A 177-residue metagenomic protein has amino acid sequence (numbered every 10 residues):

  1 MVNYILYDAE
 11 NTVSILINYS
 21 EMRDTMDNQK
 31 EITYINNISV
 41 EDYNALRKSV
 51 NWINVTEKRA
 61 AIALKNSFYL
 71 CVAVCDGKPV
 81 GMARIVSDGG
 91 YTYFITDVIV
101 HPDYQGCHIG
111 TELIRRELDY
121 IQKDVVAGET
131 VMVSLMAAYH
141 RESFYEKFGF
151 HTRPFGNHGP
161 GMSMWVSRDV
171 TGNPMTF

Functional and structural regions predicted by a protein language model:
M1-T25: N-terminal amphipathic/basic-hydrophobic helices that include classical n-h-c signal peptides and signal-anchor
I15, R23-K58, M175-F177: Short amphipathic alpha-helix that is part of the acyltransferase structural core
K65-A83: Conserved beta-hairpin
I95: Phosphate/adenylate-binding glycine loop and adjacent helical scaffold
V98-G106: A short, internal acetyl-CoA/4′-phosphopantetheine-binding micro-motif in the GNAT/acyltransferase core
G106-Y120: Conserved acetyl-CoA-binding loop-helix of GNAT-fold acetyltransferases
Q122-H158: Conserved active-site alpha-helix within GNAT-family acetyltransferase domains
